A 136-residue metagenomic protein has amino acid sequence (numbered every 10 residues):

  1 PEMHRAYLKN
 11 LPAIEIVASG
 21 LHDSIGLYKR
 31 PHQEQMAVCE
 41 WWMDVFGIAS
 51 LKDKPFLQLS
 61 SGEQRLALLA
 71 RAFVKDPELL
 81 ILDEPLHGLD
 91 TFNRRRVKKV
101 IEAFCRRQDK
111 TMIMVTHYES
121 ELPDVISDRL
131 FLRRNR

Functional and structural regions predicted by a protein language model:
K9-G26: Q-loop/switch helix immediately C-terminal to the Walker
A18, Q33-L51: Conserved ABC ATPase "signature" region
P55-L59: Conserved ABC ATPase signature
L69-A70: Hydrophobic anchor residue at the start of the ABC signature
D76: Conserved catalytic motifs of ABC-family nucleotide-binding domains
L80-E84: Catalytic Walker B motif of ABC-type/P-loop ATPase nucleotide-binding domains
T116-H117: H-loop/switch region of ABC-family ATPase nucleotide-binding domains
